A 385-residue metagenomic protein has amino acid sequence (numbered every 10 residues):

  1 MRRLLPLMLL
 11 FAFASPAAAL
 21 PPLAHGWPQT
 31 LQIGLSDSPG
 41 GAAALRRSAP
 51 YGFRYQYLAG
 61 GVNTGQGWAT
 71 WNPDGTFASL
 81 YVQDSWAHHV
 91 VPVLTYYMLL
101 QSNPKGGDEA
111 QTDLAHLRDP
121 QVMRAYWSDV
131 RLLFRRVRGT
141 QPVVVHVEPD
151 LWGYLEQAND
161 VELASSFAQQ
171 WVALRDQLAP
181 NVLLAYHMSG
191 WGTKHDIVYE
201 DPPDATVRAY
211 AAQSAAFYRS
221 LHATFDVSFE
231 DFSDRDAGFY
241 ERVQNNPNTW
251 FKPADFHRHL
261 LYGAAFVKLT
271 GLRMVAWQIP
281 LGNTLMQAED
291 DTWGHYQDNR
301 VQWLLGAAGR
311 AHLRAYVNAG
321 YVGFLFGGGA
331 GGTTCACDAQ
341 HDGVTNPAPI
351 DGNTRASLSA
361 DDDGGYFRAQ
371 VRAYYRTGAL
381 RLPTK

Functional and structural regions predicted by a protein language model:
L4-F13: Sec-dependent N-terminal signal peptides
A19-V62: Boundary/entry segment of secreted carbohydrate-active catalytic domains
L31-D37, G52-Q56, P92-T95, V143-V147 (+4 more regions): Hydrophobic faces of well-ordered beta-strands that scaffold small-molecule active sites in alpha/beta enzyme cores
S36-G40, A59, Y97-L99, E148-D150 (+4 more regions): Active-site beta-loop-alpha junctions enriched in small/polar residues
R54-Q56, D204-W250: Aromatic- and acid-rich polysaccharide-binding/catalytic face of secreted or lumenal carbohydrate-active enzymes
Q66-A173, Q177-N181: Substrate-binding cleft of extracellular glycoside hydrolase catalytic domains
V91, F232-D236, L261-K385: Substrate-binding cleft of secreted/luminal carbohydrate-active enzymes
H146-E148, F167-V207, E230, G271-T284: Aromatic-lined carbohydrate-recognition surfaces of secreted/lumenal glycan-active proteins
